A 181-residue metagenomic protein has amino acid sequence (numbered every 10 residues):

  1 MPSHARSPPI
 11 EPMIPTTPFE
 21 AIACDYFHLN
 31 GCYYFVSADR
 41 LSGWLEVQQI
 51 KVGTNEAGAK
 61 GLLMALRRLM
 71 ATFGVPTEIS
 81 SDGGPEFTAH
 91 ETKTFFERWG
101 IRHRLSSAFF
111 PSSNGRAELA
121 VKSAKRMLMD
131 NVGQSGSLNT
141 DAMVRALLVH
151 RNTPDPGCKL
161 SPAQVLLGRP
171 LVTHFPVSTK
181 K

Functional and structural regions predicted by a protein language model:
M1-R126, P156-K181: Retroviral integrase
L45, L128-S135: Short amphipathic alpha-helical interaction patches enriched in hydrophobic/aromatic residues with interspersed Lys/Arg
L69, M127, N131, V149: Residues that form generic nucleotide/phosphate-binding pockets
V132-R145: Short, charged, surface-exposed loops that flank catalytic or proteolytic processing sites
L148-P156: Core structural elements
